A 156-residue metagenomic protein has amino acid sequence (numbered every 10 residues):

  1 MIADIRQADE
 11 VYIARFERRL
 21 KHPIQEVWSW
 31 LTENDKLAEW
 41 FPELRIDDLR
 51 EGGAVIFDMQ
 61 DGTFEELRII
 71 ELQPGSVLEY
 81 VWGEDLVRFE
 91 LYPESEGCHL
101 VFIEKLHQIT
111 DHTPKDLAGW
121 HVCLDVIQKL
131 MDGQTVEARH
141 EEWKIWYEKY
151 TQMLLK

Functional and structural regions predicted by a protein language model:
M1-L44: Hydrophobic ligand-binding cavity/cleft-lining segments
I5-V11, L49-E51, E71-Q73, Y92-E96: Short, ordered beta-strand-loop transition motifs
I13-R15, A54, F64, H99-V101: Intrinsic-disorder/low-complexity, polar/charged segments enriched in Ser/Thr/Lys/Arg/Asp/Glu/Gln
E17-R18, L67-E71, L86-P93: Hydrophobic/aromatic beta-strand elements that line small-molecule binding cavities or substrate pockets in beta-rich
V27, L37, V55, I69 (+3 more regions): Hydrophobic pocket/interface hotspot
A38-E84: Glycine-rich portal/gate segments that line the openings of hydrophobic small-molecule binding cavities
E79-M131: Beta-strand/loop substructures that line and gate deep hydrophobic ligand-binding cavities in soluble
M131-K156: Short, highly charged C-terminal tails/helix-capping segments
